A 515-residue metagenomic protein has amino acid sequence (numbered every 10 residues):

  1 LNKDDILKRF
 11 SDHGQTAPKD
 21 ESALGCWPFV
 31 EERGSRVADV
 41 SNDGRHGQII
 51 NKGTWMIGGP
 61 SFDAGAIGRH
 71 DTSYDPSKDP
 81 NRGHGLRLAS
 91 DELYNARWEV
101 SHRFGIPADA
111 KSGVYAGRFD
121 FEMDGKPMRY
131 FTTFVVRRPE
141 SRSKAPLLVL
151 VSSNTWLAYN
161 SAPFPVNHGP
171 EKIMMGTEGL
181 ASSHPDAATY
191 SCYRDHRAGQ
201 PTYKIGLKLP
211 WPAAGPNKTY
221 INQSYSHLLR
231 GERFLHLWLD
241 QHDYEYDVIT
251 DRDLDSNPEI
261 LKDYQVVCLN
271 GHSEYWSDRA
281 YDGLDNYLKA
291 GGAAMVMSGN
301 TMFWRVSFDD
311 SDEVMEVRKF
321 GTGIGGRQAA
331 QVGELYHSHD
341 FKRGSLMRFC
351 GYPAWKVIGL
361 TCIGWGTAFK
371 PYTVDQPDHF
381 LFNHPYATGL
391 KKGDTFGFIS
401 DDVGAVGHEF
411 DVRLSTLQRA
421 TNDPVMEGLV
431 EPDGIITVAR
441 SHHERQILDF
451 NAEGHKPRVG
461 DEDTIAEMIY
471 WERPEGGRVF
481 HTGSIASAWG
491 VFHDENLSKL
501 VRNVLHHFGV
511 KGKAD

Functional and structural regions predicted by a protein language model:
K3-N81: Extracytoplasmic low-complexity segments
G58-Y94, D124-I260, G512-K513: Aromatic-Pro/Gly-enriched surface loop or interdomain linker that acts as a lid/target-recognition segment
D91-Y94, R103-G105, D109-K111, S224-D310 (+1 more regions): Helical hinge/lid and interdomain linker segments adjacent to catalytic or ligand-binding clefts that mediate domain
H102-A110, F121-K126, T132: Extracellular/periplasmic metallocenter environments
G113-F119: Short, aromatic- and glycine-rich surface loops/edge beta-strands on solvent-exposed regions
Q241, R413, R419-A514: Extracellular low-complexity, Gly/Ser/Thr-rich intrinsically disordered linkers and protease-sensitive activation/hinge
E274, D278-D394: A glycine-rich, often tryptophan-bearing local segment used as a flexible ligand/cofactor-contacting loop or short
K356-D461: Acidic, glycine-rich loop-and-strand cores that form catalytic or ligand-binding grooves in diverse globular domains
